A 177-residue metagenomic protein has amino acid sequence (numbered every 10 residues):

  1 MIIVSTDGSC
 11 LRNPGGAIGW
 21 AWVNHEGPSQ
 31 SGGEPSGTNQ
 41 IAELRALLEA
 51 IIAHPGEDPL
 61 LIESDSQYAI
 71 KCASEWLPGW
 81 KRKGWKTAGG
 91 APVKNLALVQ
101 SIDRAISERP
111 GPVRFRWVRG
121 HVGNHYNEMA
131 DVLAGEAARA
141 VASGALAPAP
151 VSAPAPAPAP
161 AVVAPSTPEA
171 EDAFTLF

Functional and structural regions predicted by a protein language model:
M1-R45, I52-H54, D58, E171-F177: RNase H-like nuclease fold core
S5-G15, I51-M129: RNase H catalytic domain
G33-G37, A91-L96, A145-P150: Short C-terminal domain-edge/linker segments immediately following a structured domain
N39-I41, V99, N127, P168: Residue-level recognition of hydrophobic positions within alpha-helical transmembrane segments
L44-L48, I52, E128, V132-G135: A broad detector of short, well-ordered amphipathic alpha-helices that serve as recognition/interaction surfaces
N127-A147: Acidic, Mg2+-coordinating catalytic module of metal-dependent nucleases/exonucleases that use a two-metal-ion mechanism
A140-F177: Acidic two-metal-ion nuclease catalytic site recognized across multiple nuclease folds, prominently DnaQ/RNase D-T
